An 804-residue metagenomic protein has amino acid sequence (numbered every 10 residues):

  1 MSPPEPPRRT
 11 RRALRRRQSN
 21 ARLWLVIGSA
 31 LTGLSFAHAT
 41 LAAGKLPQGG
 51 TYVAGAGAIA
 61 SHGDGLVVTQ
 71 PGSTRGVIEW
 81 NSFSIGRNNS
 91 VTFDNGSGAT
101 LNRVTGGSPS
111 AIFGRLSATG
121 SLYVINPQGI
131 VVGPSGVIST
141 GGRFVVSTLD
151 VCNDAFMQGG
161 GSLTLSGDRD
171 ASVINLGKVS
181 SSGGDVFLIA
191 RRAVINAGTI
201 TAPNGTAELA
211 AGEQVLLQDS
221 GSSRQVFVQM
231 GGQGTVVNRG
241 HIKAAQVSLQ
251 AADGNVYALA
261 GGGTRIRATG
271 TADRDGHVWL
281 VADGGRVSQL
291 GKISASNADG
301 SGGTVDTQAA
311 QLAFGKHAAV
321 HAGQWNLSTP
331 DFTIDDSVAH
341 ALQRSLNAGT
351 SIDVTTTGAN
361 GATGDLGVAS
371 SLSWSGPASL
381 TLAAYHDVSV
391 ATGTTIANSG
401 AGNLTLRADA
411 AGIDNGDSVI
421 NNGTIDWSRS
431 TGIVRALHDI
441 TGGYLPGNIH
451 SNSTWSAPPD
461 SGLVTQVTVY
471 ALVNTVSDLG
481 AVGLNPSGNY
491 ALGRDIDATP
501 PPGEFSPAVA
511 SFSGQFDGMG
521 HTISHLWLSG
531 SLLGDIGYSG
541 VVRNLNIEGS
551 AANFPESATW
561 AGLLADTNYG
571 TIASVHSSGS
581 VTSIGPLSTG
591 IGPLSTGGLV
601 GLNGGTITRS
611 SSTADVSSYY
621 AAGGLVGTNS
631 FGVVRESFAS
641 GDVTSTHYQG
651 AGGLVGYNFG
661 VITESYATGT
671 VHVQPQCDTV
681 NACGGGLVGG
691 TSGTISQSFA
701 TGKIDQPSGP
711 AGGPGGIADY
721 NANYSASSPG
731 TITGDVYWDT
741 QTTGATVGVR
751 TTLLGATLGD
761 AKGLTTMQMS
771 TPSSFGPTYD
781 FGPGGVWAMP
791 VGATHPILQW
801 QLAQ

Functional and structural regions predicted by a protein language model:
S2-Y470, V476, A481-L484, I523: Extracellular and secretory-pathway beta-repeat/beta-biased strand scaffolds
D331-Q804: Surface-exposed repetitive/solenoidal architectures
